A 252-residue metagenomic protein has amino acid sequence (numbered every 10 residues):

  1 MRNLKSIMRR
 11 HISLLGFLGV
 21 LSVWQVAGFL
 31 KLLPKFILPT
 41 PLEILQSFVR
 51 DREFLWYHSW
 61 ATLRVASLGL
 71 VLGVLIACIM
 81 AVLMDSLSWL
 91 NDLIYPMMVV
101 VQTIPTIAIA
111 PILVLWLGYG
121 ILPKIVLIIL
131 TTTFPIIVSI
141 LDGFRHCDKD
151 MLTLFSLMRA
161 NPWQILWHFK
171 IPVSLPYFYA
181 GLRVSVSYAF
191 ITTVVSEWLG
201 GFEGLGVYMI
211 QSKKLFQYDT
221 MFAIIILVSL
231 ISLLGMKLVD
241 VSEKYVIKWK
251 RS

Functional and structural regions predicted by a protein language model:
M1-L18, K237-S252: Transmembrane alpha-helical segments of polytopic membrane transport and secretion proteins
R2, S6, L30-V74: Periplasmic/extracellular loop-to-transmembrane helix junction in inner-membrane transport proteins
L68-M98, L115: Transmembrane-helix boundary motif in ABC transporter permease subunits
S88, R145, F222-S252: C-terminal transmembrane helix and the adjacent membrane-cytosol boundary/short C-terminal tail of inner/organellar
V99-P135, D142-G143: Generic hydrophobic transmembrane alpha-helix motif, especially the helices
L115, I191-V228, I247-S252: Glycine-rich helix-loop "coupling/hinge" segments at transmembrane-helix boundaries in multipass transporters
V126, L130, W163-V195, G235: Transmembrane alpha-helices
G143-G181, L205, M209: Short cytoplasmic-facing helical segments at TM-TM junctions of multi-pass membrane proteins
